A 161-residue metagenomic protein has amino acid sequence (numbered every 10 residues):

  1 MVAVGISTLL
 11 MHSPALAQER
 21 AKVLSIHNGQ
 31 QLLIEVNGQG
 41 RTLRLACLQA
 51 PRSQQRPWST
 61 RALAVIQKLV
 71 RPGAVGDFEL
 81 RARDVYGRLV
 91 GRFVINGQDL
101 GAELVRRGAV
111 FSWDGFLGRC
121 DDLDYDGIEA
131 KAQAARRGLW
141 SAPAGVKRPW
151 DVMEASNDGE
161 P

Functional and structural regions predicted by a protein language model:
M1-M11: Bacterial N-terminal signal peptides
M11-P161: Small beta-barrel nucleic-acid-binding modules, primarily SNase/OB-fold domains and secondarily Tudor-like barrels
